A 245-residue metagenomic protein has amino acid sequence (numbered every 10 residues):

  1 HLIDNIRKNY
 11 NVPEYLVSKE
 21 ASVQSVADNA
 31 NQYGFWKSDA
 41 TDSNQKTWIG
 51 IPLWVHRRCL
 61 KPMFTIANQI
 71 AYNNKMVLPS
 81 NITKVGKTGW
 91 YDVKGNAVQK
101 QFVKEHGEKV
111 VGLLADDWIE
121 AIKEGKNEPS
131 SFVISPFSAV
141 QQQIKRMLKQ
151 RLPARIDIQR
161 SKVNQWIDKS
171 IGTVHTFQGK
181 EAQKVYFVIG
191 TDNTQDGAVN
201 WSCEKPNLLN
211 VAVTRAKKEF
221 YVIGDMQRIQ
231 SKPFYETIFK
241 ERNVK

Functional and structural regions predicted by a protein language model:
H1-K245: Conserved helicase motor core of SF1/SF2 NTP-dependent helicases
